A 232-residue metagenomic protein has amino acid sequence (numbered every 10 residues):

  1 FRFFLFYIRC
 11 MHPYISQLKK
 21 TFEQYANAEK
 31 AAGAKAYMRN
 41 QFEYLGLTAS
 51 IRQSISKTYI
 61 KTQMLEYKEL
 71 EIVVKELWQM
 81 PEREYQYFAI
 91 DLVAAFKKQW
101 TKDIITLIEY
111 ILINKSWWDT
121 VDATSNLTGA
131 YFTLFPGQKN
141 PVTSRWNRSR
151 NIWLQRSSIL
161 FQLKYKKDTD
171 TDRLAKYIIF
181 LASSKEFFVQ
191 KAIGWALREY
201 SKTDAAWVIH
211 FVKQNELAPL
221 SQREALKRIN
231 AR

Functional and structural regions predicted by a protein language model:
F1-I8: Hydrophobic alpha-helical signal peptides and transmembrane signal-/tail-anchor segments that drive secretory-pathway
I8-R232: Alpha-helical scaffold domains
